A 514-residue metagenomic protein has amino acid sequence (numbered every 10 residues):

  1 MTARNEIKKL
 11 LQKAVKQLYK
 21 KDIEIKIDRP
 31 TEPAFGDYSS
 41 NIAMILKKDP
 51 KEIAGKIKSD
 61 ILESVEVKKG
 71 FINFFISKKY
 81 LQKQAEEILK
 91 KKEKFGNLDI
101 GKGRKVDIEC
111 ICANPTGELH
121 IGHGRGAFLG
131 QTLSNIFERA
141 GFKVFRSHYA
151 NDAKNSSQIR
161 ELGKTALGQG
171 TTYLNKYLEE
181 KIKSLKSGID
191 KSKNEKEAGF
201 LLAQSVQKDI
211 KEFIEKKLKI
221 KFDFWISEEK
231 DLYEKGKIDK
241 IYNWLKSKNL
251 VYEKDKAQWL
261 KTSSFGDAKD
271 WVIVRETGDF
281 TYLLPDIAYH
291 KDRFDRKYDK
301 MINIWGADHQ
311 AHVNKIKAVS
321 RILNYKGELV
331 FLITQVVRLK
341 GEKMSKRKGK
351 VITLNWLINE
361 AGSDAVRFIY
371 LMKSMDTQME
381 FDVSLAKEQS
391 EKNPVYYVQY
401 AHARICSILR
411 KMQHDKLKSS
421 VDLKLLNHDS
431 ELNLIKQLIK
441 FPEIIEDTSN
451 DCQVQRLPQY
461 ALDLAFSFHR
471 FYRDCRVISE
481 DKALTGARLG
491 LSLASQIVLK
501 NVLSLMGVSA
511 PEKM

Functional and structural regions predicted by a protein language model:
T2-Q84, E93, N97-M514: Non-catalytic interaction-recognition regions
I88-L89: Short amphipathic alpha-helices in soluble, non-transmembrane regions that often serve as interface/regulatory elements
